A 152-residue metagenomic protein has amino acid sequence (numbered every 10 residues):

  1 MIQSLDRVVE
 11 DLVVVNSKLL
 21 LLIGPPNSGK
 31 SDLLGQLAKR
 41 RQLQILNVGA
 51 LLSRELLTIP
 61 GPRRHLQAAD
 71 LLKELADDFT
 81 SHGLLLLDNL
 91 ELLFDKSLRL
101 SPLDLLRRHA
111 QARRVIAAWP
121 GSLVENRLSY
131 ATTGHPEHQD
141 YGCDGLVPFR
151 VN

Functional and structural regions predicted by a protein language model:
M1-V13: N-terminal pre-Walker A segment at the start of P-loop NTPase domains
L22: Hydrophobic anchor at the beta1->P-loop junction of P-loop NTPases
P25-P26: P-loop (Walker A) phosphate-binding loop of NTP-binding proteins
G29: Conserved glycine(s) of the Walker
L33, L37: Hydrophobic positions on the alpha1 helix immediately C-terminal to the Walker A/P-loop
L51-A76: Short glycine-rich substrate-engagement loop in P-loop NTPases that contacts/grips substrate
T80-L98: Conserved P-loop NTPase "ATPase switch" module shared by AAA+ and STAND
L92-N152: Replace "adjacent to P-loop NTPase cores in ATP/GTP-dependent enzymes" with "adjacent to NTP-binding cores
